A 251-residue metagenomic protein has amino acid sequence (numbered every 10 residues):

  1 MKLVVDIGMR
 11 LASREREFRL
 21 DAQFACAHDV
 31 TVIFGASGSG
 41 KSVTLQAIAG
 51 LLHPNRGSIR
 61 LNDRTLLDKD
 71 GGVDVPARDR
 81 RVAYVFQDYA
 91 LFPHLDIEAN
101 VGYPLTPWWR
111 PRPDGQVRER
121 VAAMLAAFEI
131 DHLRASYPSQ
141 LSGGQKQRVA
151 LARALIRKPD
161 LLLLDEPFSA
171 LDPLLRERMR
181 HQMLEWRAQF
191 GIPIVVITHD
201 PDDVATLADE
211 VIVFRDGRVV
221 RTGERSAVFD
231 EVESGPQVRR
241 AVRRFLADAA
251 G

Functional and structural regions predicted by a protein language model:
A12, L95, A99-Q116, A127: ABC-type ATPase nucleotide-binding domains, specifically the catalytic core motifs of the NBD
R64-K69, P113-L133, E185: Conserved ABC ATPase "signature" region
L66-Y84, P107-D114, V232: ABC ATPase NBD coupling module
Y137-L141, Q145: Conserved ABC ATPase signature
I156-D160: A short, proline-enriched helix->beta-strand linker immediately N-terminal to the Walker B motif in ABC-type P-loop
G191-I197: Conserved H-loop
